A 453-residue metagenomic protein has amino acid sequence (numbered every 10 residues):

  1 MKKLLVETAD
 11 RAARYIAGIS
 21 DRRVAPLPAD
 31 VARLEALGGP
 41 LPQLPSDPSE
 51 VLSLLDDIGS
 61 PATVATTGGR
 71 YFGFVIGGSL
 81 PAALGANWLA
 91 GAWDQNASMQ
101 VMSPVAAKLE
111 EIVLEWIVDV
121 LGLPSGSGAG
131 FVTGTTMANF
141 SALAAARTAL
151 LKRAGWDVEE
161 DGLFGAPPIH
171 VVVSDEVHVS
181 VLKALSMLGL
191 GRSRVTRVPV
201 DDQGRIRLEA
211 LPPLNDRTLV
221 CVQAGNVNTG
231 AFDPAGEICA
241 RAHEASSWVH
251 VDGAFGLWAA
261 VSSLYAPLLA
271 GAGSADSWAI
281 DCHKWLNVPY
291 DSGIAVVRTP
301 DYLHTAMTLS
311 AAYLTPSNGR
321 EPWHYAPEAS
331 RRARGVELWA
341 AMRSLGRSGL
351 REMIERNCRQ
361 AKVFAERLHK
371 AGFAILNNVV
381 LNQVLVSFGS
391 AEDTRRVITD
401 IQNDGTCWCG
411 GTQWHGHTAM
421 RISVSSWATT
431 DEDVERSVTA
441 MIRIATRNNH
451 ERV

Functional and structural regions predicted by a protein language model:
M1, W414-V453: PLP-dependent enzyme catalytic core of the Aspartate aminotransferase-like
M1-G126, T429, V438-M441: N-terminal entrance/gating region of PLP-dependent enzymes' catalytic architecture
V105-A106, A129-T136, V173-S174, Q223: Active-site nucleophile and cofactor-binding loops and adjacent substrate-binding regions of central metabolic enzymes
I117-A145, T196-V198: Short loop-beta-helix segment that forms the pyridoxal 5′-phosphate
A138-H304: Conserved PLP-enzyme active-site core in the AAT-like
A270-A371, L376-N378: Active-site C-terminal subdomain of aminotransferase-like
A374-I401: Conserved PLP-binding catalytic core of the aspartate aminotransferase-like
N378-Q383, D404-R421: Conserved PLP cofactor-binding pocket of PLP-dependent enzymes
